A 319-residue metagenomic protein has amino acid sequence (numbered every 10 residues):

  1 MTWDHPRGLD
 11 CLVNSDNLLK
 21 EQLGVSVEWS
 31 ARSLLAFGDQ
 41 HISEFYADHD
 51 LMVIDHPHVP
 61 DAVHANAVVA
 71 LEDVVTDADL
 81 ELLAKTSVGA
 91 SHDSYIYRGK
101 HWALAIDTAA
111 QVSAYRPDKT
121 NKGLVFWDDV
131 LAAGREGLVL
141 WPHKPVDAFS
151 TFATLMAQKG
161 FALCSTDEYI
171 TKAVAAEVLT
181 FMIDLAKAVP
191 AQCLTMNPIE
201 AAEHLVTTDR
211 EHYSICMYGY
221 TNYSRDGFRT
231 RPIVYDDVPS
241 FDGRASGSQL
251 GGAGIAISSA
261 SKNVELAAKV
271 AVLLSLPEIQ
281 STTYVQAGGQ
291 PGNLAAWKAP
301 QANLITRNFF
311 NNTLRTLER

Functional and structural regions predicted by a protein language model:
M1-H58: Conserved N-terminal structural module of periplasmic/extracytoplasmic solute-binding proteins
E44-I54, V69, R135-L138, T207-M217: Alpha-to-beta junction loops
V53-H58, H92, P198-I199, S214-N222 (+1 more regions): Beta->alpha turn/N-cap motifs
P57-V112, K122: Hinge/lid segment of periplasmic solute-binding proteins
W102-I106, Q111, D128-I170, V174-A176 (+1 more regions): Extracytoplasmic/periplasmic solute-binding protein
T166-N197: Glycine-centered hinge/linker elements that transmit conformational signals in sensory and ligand-binding systems
L185-K262: Extracytoplasmic/periplasmic substrate-binding proteins
Y223-R229, G243-R319: C-terminal lobe and pocket-closing loops of periplasmic/extracytoplasmic Venus-flytrap solute-binding proteins
